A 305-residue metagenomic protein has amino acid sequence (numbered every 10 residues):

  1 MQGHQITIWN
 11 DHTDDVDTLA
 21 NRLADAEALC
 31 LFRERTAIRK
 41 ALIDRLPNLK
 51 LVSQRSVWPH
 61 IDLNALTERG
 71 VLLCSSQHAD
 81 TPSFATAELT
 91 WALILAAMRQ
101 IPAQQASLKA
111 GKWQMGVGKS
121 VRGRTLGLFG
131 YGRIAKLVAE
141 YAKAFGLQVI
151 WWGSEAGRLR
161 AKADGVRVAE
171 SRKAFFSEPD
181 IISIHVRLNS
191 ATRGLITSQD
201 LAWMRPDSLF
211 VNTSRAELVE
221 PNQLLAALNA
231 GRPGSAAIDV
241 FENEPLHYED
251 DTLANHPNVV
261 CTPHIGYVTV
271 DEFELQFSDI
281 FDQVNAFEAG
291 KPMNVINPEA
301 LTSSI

Functional and structural regions predicted by a protein language model:
M1-A28, R33, G146, E288 (+1 more regions): N-terminal glycine-/charge-rich "phosphate-binding" loop or analogous flexible N-terminal tail
N21-A28, L46-L49, S177-I182, R205-S208: Short acidic/histidine-rich motifs immediately flanking catalytic phosphotransfer sites in two-component signaling
E27-Q105: Phosphate/diphosphate ligand-binding glycine-rich loop within oxidoreductases
I38-K40, E155-T252: Rossmann-like adenosine-cofactor binding region
A87-A103, K143-L147, F277-K291: Oxidoreductase and adenylate-handling cofactor-binding alpha/beta cores
Q104-L137, V166: Glycine-rich NAD(P)-binding loop of Rossmann-like domains
D207-I305: Rossmann-like dinucleotide-binding domain for NAD(H)/NADP(H)
